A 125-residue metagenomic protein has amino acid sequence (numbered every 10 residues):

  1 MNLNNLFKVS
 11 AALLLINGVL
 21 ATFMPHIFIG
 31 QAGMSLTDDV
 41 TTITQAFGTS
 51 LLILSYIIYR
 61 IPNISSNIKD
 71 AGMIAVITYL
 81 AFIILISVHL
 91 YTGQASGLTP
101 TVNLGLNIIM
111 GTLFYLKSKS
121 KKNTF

Functional and structural regions predicted by a protein language model:
M1-L3, P62-D70, T92-S96, K122-F125: Membrane-interface helix-boundary motifs at transmembrane edges
L3-V9, L14-T41: Membrane-helix boundary elements
L6, S10-L13, F47, I74-T78 (+1 more regions): Hydrophobic alpha-helical transmembrane segments of polytopic
I16-N17, V40-P62, V76-A81: Core segments of alpha-helical transmembrane spans in multipass integral membrane proteins
M34-T41, A95-G105: Non-cytosolic membrane-interface motifs at loop->transmembrane helix junctions
S50-L52, A71-S87, G105-M110: Hydrophobic alpha-helical membrane segments
I84-T101, K117-K119: Membrane-helix boundary connector in multi-pass membrane proteins
I108-F125: Membrane-water interface at the C-terminal end of transmembrane alpha helices
